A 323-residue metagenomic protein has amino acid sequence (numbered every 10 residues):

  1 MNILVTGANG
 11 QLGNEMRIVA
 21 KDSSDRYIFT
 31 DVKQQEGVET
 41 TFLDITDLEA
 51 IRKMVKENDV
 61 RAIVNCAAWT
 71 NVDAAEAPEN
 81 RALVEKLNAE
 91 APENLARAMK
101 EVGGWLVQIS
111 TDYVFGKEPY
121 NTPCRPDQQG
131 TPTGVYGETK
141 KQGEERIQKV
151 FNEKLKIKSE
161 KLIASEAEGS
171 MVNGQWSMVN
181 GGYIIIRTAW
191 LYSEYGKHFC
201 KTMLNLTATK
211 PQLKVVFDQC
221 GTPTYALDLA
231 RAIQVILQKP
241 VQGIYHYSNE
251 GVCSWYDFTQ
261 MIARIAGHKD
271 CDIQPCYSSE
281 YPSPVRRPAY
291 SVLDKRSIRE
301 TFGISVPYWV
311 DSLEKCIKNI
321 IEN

Functional and structural regions predicted by a protein language model:
I3-D22: N-terminal Rossmann NAD(P)H-binding glycine-rich loop of SDR-like oxidoreductase domains
T6, T30, C66-A67, L106-T111 (+1 more regions): SDR active-site strand-loop-helix element
K33-D47: Rossmann-fold cofactor-recognition segment
I45-L87: NAD(P)H-binding glycine-rich loop region in Rossmannoid oxidoreductase-like domains and their noncatalytic homologs
A82-A91, V114-S170, N180-I186: Catalytic helix-loop patch of NAD(P)-dependent Rossmann-fold dehydrogenases
E145-N152, S165-E166, V179-G221, D228: NAD(P)-dependent short-chain dehydrogenase/reductase
A232, K239-P284: Mid/C-terminal beta-alpha module of Rossmann-like enzyme folds, strongest in SDR-family dehydrogenases/epimerases
S254-Q260, Y277-C316, I320-N323: Conserved C-terminal active-site "lid" loop/helix of NAD(P)H-dependent oxidoreductases that clamps the redox cofactor
